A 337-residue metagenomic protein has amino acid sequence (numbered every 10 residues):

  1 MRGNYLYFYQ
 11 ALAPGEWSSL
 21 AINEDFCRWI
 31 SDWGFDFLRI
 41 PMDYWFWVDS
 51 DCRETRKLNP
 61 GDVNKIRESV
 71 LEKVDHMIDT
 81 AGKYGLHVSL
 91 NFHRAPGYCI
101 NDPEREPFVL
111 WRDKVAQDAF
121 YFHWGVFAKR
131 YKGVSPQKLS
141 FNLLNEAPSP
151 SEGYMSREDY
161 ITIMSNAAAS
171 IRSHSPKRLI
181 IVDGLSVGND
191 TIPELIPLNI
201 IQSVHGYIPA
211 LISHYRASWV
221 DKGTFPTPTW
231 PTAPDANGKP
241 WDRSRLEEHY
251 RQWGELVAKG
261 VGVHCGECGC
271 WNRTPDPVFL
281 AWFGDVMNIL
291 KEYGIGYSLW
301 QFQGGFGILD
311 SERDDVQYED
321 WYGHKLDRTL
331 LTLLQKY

Functional and structural regions predicted by a protein language model:
M1-I22, C52-K65, V109-R112, L211-R245 (+1 more regions): Acidic/histidine-rich helix-loop elements that form or flank divalent-metal/phosphate-binding sites at the catalytic
G15-A21, F46-V48, R67-E68, S149-P150 (+5 more regions): Acidic-and-aromatic substrate-binding clefts and catalytic sites of carbohydrate-active enzymes
W17-L38, V48, C52-R94, Y98-S140 (+1 more regions): An active-site-proximal structural segment forming one wall of the substrate-binding cleft that immediately precedes
A21-W45, W253-L256, M287-I289, Y293-W300: Catalytic domains of carbohydrate-active enzymes, especially glycoside hydrolases
P41-F46, F92-Y98, G184-S186, L299-G307: Short, solvent-exposed turn/loop segments enriched in Gly/Ser/Thr/Pro and often Arg
R56-K57, S151-E158, V278, D314-E319: Short, flexible/disordered intra-domain loops and linkers
D102, W111-P240, E247-W271, E292-I295: Active-site region of glycoside hydrolase catalytic domains
P275-Y337: Aromatic-rich peripheral "rim/lid" segments of glycoside hydrolase catalytic domains that contact and position glycan
